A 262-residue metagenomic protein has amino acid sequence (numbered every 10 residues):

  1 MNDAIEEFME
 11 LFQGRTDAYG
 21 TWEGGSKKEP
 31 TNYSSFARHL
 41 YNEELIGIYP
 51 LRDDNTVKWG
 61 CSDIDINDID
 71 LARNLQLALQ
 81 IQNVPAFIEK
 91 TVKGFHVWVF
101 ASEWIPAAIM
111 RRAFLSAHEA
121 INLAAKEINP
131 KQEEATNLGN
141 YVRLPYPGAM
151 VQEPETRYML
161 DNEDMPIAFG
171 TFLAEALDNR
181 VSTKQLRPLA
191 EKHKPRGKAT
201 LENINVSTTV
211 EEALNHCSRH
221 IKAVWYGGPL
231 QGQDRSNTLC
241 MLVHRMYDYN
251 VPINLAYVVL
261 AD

Functional and structural regions predicted by a protein language model:
M1, T31-R38, N129-P130, N137 (+3 more regions): Alpha-helix initiation/capping motif
M1-K93, V99-L123, A190, R235 (+1 more regions): Signature for HUH/AEP ssDNA processing cores
Y19-T31, E153-I167, G232-D234: Short, polar loop/linker segments at the starts of domains and inter-domain junctions
Y33, E43, N162-E163, N179: Short linear motifs in intrinsically disordered/low-complexity regions
V57, I64-N67, R73-Q80, V92-A113 (+3 more regions): Modules that initiate DNA replication and primer synthesis
I121-E133: Polymerase palm active-site segment centered on the conserved acidic dipeptide of motif C
